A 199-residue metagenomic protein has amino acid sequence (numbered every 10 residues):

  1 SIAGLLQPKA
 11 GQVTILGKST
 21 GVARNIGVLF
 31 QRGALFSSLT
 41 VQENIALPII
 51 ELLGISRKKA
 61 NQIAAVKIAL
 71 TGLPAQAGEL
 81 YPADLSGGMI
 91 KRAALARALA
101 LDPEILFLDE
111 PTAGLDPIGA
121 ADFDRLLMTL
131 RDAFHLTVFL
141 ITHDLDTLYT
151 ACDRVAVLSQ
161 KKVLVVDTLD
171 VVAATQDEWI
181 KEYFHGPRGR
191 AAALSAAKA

Functional and structural regions predicted by a protein language model:
A3: Helix-to-loop junction immediately C-terminal to a conserved catalytic motif
G11-V22: Conserved ABC transporter NBD signature motif
K58-Q76: Conserved ABC ATPase "signature" region
Y81-L85, M89: Conserved ABC ATPase signature
A100-E104: A short, proline-enriched helix->beta-strand linker immediately N-terminal to the Walker B motif in ABC-type P-loop
L106-D109: Catalytic Walker B motif of ABC-type/P-loop ATPase nucleotide-binding domains
